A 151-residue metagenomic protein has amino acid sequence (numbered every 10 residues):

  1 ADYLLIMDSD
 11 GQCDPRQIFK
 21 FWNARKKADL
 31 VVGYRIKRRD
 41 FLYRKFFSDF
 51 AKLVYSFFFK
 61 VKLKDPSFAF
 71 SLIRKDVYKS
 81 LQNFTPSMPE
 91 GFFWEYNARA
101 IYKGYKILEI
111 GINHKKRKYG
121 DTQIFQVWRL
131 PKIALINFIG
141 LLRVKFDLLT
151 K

Functional and structural regions predicted by a protein language model:
A1-Q12: Short beta-strand-to-loop acidic/aromatic patch adjacent to the donor-nucleotide binding site
Y3, P15-E90, R117-F138: Acceptor/aglycone-binding surface of glycosyltransferases and processive sugar-polymer synthases
S9-G11, R35, I112: Active-site loop/turn elements of alpha/beta-hydrolase fold enzymes, especially the short glycine-/histidine-rich
D10, V54, R74, A100 (+1 more regions): Residue-level signature of catalytic and energy-coupling elements of molecular machines, predominantly ATP/GTP-dependent
M88, N97-K115: Catalytic donor-sugar/metal-binding loop of nucleotide-sugar-dependent glycosyltransferases
W94: DNA-recognition element of transcription regulators
I136-K151: C-terminal, non-catalytic tails of nucleotide-sugar-dependent glycosyltransferases
